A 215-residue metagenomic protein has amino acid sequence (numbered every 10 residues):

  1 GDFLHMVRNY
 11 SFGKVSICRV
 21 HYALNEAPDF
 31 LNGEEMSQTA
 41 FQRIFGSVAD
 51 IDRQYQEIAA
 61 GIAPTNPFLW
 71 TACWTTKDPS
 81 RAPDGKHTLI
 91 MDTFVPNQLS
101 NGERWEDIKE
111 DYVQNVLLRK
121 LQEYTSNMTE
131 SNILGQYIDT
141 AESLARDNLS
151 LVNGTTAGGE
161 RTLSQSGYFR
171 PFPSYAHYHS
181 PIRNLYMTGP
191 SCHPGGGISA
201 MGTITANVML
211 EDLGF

Functional and structural regions predicted by a protein language model:
G1-A82: Mid-domain catalytic core of redox enzymes that form a hydrophobic substrate pocket/lid adjacent to a catalytic redox
G1-D2, R8-S11, I17-D29, K86-T88 (+3 more regions): C-terminal structured subdomain/cap of oxidoreductase catalytic cores
A27-P28, A59-T65, E106-L149: Flavin-binding catalytic cores
G33, G102, I198-S199: Short, glycine/acidic-enriched capping/hinge loops at junctions between secondary-structure elements
F41-I51, Q114-N115, T140-R146, G158-E160: Short low-complexity stretches enriched in small and charged residues
T65-A72, N127-H193: A glycine-rich dinucleotide-binding beta-alpha-beta segment and adjacent secondary-structure elements that constitute
P96-R104: Amphipathic alpha-helix from the class-I
S100, S126, E211-G214: A generic secondary-structure boundary signal that marks alpha-helix termini
